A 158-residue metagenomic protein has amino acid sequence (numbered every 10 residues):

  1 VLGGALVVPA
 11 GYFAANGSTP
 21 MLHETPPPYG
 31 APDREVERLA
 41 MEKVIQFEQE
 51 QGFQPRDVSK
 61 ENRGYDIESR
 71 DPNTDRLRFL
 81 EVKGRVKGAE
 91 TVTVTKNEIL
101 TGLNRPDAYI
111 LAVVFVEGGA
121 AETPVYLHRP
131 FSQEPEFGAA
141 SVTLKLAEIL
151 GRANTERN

Functional and structural regions predicted by a protein language model:
V1-L39, K43-Q46, E50-Q51, R56-D57: Charged, non-catalytic accessory extensions
A15, R63-D66, K87-A89: Flexible loop/turn segments at secondary-structure boundaries
L39, Q51-Q54, V82-S132: Catalytic cores of nucleic-acid endonucleases
V44, E48, D66-S69, R76-V86: Conserved catalytic cores of phosphodiester-cleaving nucleases, focusing on short active-site segments
V58-P72: Beta-rich nucleic-acid/ligand-interaction surfaces
G64-Y65, R76-L77, D107-L111: Short, surface-exposed beta-edge/turn micro-motifs
S69-N73, F115-G118: Short acidic, glycine-rich loop/turn motifs
R105, L127-N158: Non-catalytic C-terminal interaction segments of nucleic acid-processing enzymes
